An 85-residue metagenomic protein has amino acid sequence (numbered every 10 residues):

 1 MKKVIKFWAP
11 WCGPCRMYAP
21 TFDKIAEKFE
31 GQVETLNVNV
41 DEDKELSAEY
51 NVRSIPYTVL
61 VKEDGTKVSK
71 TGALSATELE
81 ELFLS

Functional and structural regions predicted by a protein language model:
M1-W8: Short active-site neighborhood of thiol/selenol oxidoreductases, capturing the structured segment around
A9, V40, G72: Active-site loop/turn elements of alpha/beta-hydrolase fold enzymes, especially the short glycine-/histidine-rich
C12-C15, T58: The canonical Cys-X-X-Cys-His
R16-K28: Typically the conserved alpha-helix immediately C-terminal to a functionally engaged Cys/Sec in thioredoxin-like
V33-T35: Hydrophobic/aromatic anchor residues within beta-strands of the central parallel beta-sheet of Rossmann-like
V40-S47: Structural microenvironment flanking redox-active thiols in thiol-disulfide oxidoreductases
Y50-V59: Structural micro-motif
V59-S85: Non-catalytic, surface beta->alpha helical segment in thiol-disulfide oxidoreductase systems
